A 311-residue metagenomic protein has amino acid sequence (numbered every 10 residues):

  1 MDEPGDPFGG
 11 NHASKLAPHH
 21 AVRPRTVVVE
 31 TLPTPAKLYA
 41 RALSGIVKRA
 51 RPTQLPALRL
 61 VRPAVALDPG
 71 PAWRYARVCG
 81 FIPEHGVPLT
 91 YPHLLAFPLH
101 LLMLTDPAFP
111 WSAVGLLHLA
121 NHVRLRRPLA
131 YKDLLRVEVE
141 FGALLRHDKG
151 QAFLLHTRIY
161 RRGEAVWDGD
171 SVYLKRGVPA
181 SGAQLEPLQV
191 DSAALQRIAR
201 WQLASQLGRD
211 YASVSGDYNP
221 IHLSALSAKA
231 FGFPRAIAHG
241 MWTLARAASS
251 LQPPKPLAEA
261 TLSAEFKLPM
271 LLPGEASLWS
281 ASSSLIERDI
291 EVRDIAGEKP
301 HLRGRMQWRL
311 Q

Functional and structural regions predicted by a protein language model:
E3-P4: Ser/Thr/Pro/Gly-rich low-complexity, intrinsically disordered segments
L16-A120, A180-P256: Hot-dog-fold acyl-thioester-processing enzymes
P18-L55, P98-L101, L116-L203, P269-M270 (+1 more regions): HotDog/MaoC-like acyl-thioester-processing domains
R62, D168, E259-T261: Hydrophobic residues on conserved beta-strands that form the core of alpha/beta folds
L226-S277, A281-S283, D289-I295, R303: Catalytic-pocket segment enriched in acidic/His residues
